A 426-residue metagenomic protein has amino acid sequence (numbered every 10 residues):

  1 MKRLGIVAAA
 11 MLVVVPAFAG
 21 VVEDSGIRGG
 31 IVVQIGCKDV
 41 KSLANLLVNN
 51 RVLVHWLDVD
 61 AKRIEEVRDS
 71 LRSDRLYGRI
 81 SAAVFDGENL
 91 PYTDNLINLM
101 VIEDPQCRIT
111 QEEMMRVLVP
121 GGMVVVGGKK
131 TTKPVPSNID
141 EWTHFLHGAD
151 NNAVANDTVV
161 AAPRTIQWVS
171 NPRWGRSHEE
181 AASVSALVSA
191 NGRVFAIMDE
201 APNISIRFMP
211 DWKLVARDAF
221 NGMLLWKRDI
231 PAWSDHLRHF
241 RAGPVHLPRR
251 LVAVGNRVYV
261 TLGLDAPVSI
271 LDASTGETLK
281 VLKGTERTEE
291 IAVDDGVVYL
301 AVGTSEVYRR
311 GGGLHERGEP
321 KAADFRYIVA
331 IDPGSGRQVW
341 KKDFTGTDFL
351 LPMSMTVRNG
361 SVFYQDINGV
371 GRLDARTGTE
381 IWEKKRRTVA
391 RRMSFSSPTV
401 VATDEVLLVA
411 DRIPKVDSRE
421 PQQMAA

Functional and structural regions predicted by a protein language model:
I27-L47, R51-H55: Conserved class I S-adenosyl-L-methionine
R75-G87: Conserved SAM-binding strand-loop segment of SAM-dependent methyltransferases
E88-L99: A short acidic, Gly/Pro-enriched loop at the edge of an enzyme's catalytic core that lines a small-molecule cofactor
R108-M123: A short glycine-rich, Lys/Arg-flanked "PGG" loop and its adjoining helix->strand segment in the class I
V135-P172, E316-G318, A323-V329: Blade/loop signatures of beta-propeller domains
G148-A149, V154-R176, L225-P244, R337-D348 (+1 more regions): Surface-exposed loop and turn segments in beta-propeller and other repeat-based domains that flank or scaffold
E179-L214, H239-V268, L282, E286-V329 (+3 more regions): Repeat-blade elements of multi-bladed beta-propeller folds
A219-N221, D272-T275, D332-S335, D374-T377: Short loop/turn segments that connect beta-strands within beta-propeller blades
